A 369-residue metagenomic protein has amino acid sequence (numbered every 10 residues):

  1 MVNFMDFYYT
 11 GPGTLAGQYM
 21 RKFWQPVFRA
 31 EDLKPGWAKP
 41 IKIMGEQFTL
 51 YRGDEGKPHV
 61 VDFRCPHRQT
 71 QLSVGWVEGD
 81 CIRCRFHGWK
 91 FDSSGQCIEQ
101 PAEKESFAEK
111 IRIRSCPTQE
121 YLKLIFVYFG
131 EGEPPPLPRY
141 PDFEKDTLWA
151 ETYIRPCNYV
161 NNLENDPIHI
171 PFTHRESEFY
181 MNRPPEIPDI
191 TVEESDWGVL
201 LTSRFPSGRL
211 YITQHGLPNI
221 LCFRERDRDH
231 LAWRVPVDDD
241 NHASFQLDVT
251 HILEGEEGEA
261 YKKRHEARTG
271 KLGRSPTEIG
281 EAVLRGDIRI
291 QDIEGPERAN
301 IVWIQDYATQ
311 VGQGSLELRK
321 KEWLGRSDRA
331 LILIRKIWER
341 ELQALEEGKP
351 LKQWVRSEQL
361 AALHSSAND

Functional and structural regions predicted by a protein language model:
M1-F48: Zn-dependent metallo-beta-lactamase
Y9-A16, W37, E105-S106, I113-S115 (+3 more regions): Intrinsically disordered, low-complexity boundary segments flanking structured domains
R21-W24, G36, I113, L122 (+3 more regions): Sequence-level motif detector for i,i+2 pairs with an aromatic at +2
R29-T147, I187, L200, P206-Y211 (+2 more regions): Rieske [2Fe-2S] iron-sulfur-binding domain
K57, G132-D369: C-terminal catalytic domain of Rieske-type non-heme iron oxygenases
